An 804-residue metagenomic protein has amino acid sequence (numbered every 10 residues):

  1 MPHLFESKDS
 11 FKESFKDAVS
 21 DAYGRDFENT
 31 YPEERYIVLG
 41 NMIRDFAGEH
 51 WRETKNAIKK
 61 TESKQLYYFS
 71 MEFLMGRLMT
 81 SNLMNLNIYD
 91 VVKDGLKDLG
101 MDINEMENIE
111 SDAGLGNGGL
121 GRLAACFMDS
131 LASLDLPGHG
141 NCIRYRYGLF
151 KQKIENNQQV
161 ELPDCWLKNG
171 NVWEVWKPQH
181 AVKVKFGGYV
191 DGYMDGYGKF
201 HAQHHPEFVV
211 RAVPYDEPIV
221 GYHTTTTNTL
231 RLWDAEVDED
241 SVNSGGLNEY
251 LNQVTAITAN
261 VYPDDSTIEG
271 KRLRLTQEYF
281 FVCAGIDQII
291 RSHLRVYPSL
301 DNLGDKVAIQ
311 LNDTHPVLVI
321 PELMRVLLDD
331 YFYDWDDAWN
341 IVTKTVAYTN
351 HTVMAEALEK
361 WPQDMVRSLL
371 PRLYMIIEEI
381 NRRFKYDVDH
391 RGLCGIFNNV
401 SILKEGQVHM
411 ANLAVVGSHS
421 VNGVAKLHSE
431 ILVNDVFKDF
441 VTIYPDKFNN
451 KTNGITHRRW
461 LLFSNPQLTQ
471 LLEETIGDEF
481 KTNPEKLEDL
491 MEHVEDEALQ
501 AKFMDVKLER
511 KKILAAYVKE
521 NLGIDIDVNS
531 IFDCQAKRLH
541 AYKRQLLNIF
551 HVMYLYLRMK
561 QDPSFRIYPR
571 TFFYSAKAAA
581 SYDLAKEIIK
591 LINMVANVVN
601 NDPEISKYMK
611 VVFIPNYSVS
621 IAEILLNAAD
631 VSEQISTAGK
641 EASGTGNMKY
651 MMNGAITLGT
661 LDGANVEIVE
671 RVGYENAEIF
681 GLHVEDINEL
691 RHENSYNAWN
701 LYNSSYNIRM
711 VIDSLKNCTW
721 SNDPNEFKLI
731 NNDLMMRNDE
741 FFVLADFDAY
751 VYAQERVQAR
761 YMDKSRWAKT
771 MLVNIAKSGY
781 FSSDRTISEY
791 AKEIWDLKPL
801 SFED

Functional and structural regions predicted by a protein language model:
M1-D804: A conserved ligand/cofactor-binding region detector
